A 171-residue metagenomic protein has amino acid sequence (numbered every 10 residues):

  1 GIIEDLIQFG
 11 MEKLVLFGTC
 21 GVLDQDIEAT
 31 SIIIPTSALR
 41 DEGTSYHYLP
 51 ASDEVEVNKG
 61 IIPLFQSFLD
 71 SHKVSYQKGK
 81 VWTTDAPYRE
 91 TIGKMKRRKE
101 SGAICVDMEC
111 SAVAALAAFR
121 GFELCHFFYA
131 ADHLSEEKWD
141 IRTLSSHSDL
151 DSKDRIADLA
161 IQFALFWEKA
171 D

Functional and structural regions predicted by a protein language model:
G1-V55, K59-P63, F119: Metabolite-binding pocket within alpha/beta catalytic cores that recognizes anionic/polar moieties
E12-K13, I104, E123: Short acidic/polar active-site loop segments enriched in Thr and Asp
S52-E100: Active-site rim beta-loop-alpha module in soluble metabolic enzymes
E54, N58-I62, T91, V106 (+2 more regions): Generic structural signal for well-ordered, non-membrane alpha-helical segments in soluble metabolic enzymes
L64-H72, L116, L159-A170: Generic non-transmembrane alpha-helical segments
S111-S148: Zn-dependent metallopeptidase/amidohydrolase metal-coordination segment
L134-D171: His/Asp/Glu-rich mid-to-C-terminal helical/loop segments that flank catalytic regions of hydrolases
